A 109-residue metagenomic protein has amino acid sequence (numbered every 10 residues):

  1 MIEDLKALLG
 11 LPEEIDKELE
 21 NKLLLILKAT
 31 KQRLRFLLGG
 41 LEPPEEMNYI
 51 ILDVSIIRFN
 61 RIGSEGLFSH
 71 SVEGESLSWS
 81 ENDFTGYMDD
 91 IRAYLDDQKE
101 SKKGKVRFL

Functional and structural regions predicted by a protein language model:
M1-Y49, A93-L109: Conserved short "hinge" loops at termini or chain/domain junctions
L27-K31, N48, L52, V72-E73 (+1 more regions): Charge-rich, low-complexity amphipathic helices in intrinsically disordered tails/linkers adjacent to domains
K28-R35, L52, I56-N60, S64: Amphipathic alpha-helical core segments of compact helical bundles
I57-L109: Short loop/turn elements at secondary-structure junctions
